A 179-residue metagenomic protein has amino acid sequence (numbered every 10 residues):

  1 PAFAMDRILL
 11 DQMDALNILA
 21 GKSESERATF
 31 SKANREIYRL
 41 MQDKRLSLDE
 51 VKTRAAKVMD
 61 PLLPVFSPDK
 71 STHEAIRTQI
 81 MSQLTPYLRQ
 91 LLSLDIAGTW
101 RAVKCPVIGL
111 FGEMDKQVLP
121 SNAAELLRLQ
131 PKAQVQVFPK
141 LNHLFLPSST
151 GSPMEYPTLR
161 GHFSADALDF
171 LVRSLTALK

Functional and structural regions predicted by a protein language model:
P1, P139: Alpha/beta-hydrolase-fold catalytic nucleophile elbow
A2-Q90, L94-A97: Accessory cap/linker subdomain of secreted extracellular hydrolases
D6-Q12, P120-N122, P147-S148: Short, solvent-exposed loop/turn and secondary-structure capping segments
G98-R101, A124, R128, D169 (+1 more regions): Solvent-exposed, polar/charged alpha-helical surfaces in well-ordered, non-transmembrane soluble domains, broadly
V103, G109-F111: Short beta-strand/loop motif that positions the catalytic acidic residue of the alpha/beta-hydrolase fold
C105, V118-L129: Short alpha-helix in the alpha/beta-hydrolase fold that links the catalytic acid
M114-V118, H143: Acidic catalytic loop of the alpha/beta-hydrolase fold
Q134, L141-K179: Catalytic active-site module of serine/aspartate enzymes centered on a nucleophile-bearing elbow/loop
